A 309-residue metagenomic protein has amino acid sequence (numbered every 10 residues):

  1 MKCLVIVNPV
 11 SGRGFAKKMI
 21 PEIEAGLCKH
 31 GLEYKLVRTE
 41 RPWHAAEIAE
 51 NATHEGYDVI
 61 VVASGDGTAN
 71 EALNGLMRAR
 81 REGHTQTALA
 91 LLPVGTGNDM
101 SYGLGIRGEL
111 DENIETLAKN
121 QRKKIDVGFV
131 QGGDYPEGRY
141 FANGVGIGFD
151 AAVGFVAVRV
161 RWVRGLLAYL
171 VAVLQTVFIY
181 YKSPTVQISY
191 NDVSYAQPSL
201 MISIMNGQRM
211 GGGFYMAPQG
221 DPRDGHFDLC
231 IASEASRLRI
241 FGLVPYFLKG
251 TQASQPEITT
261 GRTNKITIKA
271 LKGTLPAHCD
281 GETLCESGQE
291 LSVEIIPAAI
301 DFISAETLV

Functional and structural regions predicted by a protein language model:
M1-A63, N74, D111, V309: ATP/NTP phosphate-donor binding region
K29-H30, H54, M77-L200: Catalytic core of DAGKc-family lipid kinases
A45, G67-A72, D99, I125: Short glycine/serine/threonine-rich phosphate/pyrophosphate-binding segments that cradle anionic phosphate groups
G146, D150, S203-M216: Glycine-rich phosphate/pyrophosphate-binding beta-alpha loops
R161-A168, G212-G213, P218-R239: Gly/Ser/Thr-rich active-site loops/lids in small-molecule metabolic enzymes that frequently grip phosphoryl groups
K182-P184, P198-L200, R223-F227, R262-N264: A generic structural signal for short beta-strands and their flanking turns/coil linkers
Y190-N191, A196, D221, I231-V309: ATP/nucleoside-binding phosphotransfer catalytic cores, i.e., glycine-rich phosphate-binding loops
